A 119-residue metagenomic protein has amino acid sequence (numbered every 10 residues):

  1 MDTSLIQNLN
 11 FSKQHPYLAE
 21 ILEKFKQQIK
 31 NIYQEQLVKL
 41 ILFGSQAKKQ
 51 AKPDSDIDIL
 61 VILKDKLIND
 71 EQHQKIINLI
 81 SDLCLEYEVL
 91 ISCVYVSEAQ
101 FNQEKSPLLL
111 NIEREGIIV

Functional and structural regions predicted by a protein language model:
M1-V38, K48-P53, K64-V119: Catalytic core of pol beta-like nucleotidyltransferases
S45: Conserved H-loop
D58-I62: Short beta-strand->loop micro-motif that forms the acidic, two-metal-ion catalytic signature in nucleotide-processing
